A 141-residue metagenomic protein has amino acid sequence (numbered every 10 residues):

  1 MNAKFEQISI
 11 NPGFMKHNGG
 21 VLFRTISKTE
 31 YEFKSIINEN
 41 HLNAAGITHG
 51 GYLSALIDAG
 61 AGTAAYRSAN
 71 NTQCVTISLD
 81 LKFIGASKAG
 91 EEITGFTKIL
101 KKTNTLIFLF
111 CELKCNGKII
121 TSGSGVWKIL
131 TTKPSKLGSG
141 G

Functional and structural regions predicted by a protein language model:
M1-G141: Terminal targeting signals and extreme-terminal segments of soluble enzymes
